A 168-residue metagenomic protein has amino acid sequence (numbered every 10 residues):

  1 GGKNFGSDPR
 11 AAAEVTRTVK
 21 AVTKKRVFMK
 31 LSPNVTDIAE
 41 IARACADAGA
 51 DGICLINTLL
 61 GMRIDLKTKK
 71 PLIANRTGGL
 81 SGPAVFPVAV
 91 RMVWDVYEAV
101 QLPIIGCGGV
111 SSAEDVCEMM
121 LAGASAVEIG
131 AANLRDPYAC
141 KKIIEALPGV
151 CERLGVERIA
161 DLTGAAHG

Functional and structural regions predicted by a protein language model:
G1-I105, S111-I129: Alpha/beta enzyme core
R10, E40, E114, Y138-K141 (+1 more regions): Generic alpha-helical secondary structure signal
I38, G123, D136-Y138, A166: Short, function-defining helix-loop hinge/capping sites that tune catalysis or transport
I64-G78, M120, A132-E157: C-terminal helical cap(s) of enzyme catalytic domains, especially alpha/beta-barrels
F86-A89, D115-V116, P137, R153 (+1 more regions): Residue-level recognition of conserved structural "scaffold" positions that shape functional pockets and channels
V110-S112, L134-R135: Short Gly/Pro-enriched loop/turn and capping motifs at secondary-structure junctions
A160-G168: A short, charged, Gly/Pro-tolerant segment at domain boundaries
